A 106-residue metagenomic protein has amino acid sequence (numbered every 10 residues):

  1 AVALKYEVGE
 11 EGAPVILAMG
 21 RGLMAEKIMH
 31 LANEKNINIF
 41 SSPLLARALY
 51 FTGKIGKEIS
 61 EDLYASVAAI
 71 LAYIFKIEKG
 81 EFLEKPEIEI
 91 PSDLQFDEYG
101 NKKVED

Functional and structural regions predicted by a protein language model:
A1-D106: Divalent-cation
